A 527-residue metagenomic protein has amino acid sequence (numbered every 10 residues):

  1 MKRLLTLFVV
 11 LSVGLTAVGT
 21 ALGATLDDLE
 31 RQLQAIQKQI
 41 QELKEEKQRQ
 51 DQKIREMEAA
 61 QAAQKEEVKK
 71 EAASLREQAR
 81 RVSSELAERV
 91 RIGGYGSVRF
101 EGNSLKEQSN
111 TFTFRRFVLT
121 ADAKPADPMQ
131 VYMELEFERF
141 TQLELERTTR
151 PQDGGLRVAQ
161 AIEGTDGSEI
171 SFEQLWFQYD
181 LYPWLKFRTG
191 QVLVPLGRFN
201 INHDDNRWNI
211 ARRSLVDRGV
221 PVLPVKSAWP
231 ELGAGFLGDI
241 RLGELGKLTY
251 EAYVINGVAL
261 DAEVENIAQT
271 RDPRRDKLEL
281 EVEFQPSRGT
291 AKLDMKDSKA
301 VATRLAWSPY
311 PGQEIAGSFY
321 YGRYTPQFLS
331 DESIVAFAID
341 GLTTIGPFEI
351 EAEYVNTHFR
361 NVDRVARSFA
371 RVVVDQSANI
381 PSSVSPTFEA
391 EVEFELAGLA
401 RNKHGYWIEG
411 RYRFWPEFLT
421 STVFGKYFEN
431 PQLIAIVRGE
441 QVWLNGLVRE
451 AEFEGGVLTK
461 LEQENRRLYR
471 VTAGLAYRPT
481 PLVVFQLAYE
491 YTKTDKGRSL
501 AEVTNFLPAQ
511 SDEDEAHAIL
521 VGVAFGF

Functional and structural regions predicted by a protein language model:
M1-F8: Bacterial N-terminal signal peptides that target proteins for export
F8-A17: Bacterial N-terminal signal peptides
L22-N103, E391, T420-V423, F453 (+2 more regions): N-terminal periplasmic/intermembrane-space "pro-region" immediately following the signal or transit peptide
A79-L260, N266-I267, D297-A302, A306-I315 (+2 more regions): Outer membrane beta-barrel
N103-E107, G154, A161-T165, W176-Y179 (+3 more regions): Outer-membrane beta-barrel pore domains
W208-R218, R271-L280, V374-Q376: Surface-exposed loop/turn segments flanking beta-strands in extracellular/periplasmic regions
V225, L245, E265-Q269, D276-E281 (+1 more regions): Flexible glycine-rich, low-complexity coil/linker segments exposed to the extracellular/periplasmic environment
Q269-P326: Loop-centered beta-sheet repeat module
